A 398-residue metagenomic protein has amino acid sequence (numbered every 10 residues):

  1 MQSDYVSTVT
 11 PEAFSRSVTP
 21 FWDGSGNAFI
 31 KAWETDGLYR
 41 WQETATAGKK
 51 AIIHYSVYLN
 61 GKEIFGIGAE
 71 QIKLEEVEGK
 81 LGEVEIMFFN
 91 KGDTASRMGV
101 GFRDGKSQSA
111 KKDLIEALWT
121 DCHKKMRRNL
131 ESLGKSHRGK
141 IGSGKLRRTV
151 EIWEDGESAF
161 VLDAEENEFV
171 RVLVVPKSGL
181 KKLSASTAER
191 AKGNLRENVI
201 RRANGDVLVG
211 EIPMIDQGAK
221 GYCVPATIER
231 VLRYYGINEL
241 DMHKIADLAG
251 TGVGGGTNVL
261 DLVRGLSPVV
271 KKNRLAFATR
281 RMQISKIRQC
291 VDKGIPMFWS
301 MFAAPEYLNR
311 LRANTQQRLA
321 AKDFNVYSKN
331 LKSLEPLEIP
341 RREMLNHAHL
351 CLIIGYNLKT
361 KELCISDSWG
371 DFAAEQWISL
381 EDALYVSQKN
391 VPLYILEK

Functional and structural regions predicted by a protein language model:
M1-A13, V18-T19, D23, F29-A32 (+5 more regions): Active-site-adjacent structural segments surrounding the nucleophilic cysteine of cysteine proteases and isopeptidases
D4, T8, E12-R16, D23 (+2 more regions): Long, charged/polar, surface-exposed segments that mediate recognition or autoinhibition
G79-L81, G218, G294, N346-L350 (+1 more regions): Extracytoplasmic
Q108, K112-W119, H123, D216-P225 (+6 more regions): Solvent-exposed, acidic/flexible segments
E166-V207, F324-K398: Noncatalytic regulatory segments and standalone regulatory/sensor domains
G218-Y222, E229-R230, T251-G256, M282-I284 (+3 more regions): Solvent-exposed loop/turn segments at secondary-structure junctions within structured extracellular/periplasmic domains
Y222-V224, M297-S300, L352, L363-S366: Structural recognition of the beta-strand scaffold that forms the well-ordered cores of secreted hydrolase catalytic
G255-L350, I354: Predominantly the structural core of cysteine protease catalytic domains
